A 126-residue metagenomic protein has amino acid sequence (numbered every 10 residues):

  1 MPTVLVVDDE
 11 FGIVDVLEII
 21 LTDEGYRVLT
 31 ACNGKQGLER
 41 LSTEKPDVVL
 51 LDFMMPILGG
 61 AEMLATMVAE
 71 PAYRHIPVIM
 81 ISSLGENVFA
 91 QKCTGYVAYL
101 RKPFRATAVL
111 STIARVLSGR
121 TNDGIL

Functional and structural regions predicted by a protein language model:
F11-L29: Two-component/phosphorelay signaling modules centered on CheY-like receiver
A31-K35: Conserved Asp/Asn-Gly motif in the active-site loop of CheY-like receiver
E44-L50: Active-site beta3 strand of CheY-like receiver
M55: Receiver (REC) domain active-site loop signature in two-component systems and cognate sites in sensor histidine kinases
I79-I81: Hydrophobic/aromatic residues positioned on beta-strands within the core alpha/beta folds
F104-R115, T121: C-terminal output helix
